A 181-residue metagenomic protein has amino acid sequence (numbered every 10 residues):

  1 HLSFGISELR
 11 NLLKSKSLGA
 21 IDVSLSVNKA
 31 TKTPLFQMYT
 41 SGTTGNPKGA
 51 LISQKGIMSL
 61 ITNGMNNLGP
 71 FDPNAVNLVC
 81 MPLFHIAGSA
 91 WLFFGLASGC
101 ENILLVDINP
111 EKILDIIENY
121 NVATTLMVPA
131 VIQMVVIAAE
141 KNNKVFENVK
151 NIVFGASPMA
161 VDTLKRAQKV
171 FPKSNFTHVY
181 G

Functional and structural regions predicted by a protein language model:
H1-L2, L9, K48-L51, V79 (+2 more regions): Short beta-strand->loop structural element characteristic of the AMP-binding/adenylate-forming
H1-T31: ANL superfamily adenylate-forming
S7, K32, Q54-K55, M81 (+2 more regions): Structural detector for helix-capping/boundary residues
A20-T33, Q37-L78, A90, S98-C100: Conserved adenylate-forming
P34, T40-T43, N77, L83 (+5 more regions): Conserved S/T- and glycine-rich ATP-binding loop of Class I adenylate-forming
M58-V76, F84-T124, A138: Conserved AMP-binding/adenylation subdomain of ANL enzymes
N109, A130-I132, M159: Alpha-helix capping/helix-boundary segments
V122-L126, A138-G181: Gly/Ser/Thr-rich phosphate-binding loop
